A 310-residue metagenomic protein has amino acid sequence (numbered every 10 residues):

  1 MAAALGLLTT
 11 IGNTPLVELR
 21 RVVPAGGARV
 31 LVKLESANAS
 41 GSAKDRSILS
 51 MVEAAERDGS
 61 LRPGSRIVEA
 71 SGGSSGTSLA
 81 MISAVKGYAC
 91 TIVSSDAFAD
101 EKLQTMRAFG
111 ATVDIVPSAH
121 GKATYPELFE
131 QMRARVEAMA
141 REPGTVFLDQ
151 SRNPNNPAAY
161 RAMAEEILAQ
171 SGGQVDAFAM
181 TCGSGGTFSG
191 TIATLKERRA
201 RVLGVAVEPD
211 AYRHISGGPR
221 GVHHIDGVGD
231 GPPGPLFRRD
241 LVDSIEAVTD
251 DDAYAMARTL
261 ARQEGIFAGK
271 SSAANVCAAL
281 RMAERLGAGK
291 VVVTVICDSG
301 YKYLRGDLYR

Functional and structural regions predicted by a protein language model:
M1-R310: PLP-dependent amino-acid enzyme catalytic core
